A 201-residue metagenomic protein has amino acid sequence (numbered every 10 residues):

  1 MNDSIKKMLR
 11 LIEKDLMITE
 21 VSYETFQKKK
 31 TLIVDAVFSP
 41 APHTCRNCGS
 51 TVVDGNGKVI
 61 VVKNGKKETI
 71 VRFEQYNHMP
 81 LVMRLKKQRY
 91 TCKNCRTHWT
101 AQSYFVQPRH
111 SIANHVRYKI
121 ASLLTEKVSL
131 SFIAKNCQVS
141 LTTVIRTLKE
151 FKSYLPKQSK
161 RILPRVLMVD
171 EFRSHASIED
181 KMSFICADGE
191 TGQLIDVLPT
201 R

Functional and structural regions predicted by a protein language model:
M1-S103: Short, conserved DNA-binding cores of transcription-related domains
F73, V106-H110, K127: Terminal, basic amphipathic appendages of nucleotide-handling enzymes
Q102-R109, S183, V197: Extended, low-complexity cationic-aromatic segments
A113-V128: Short, amphipathic alpha-helical "recognition" segments used to contact nucleic acids or chromatin
F132-K135: Short alpha-helical "recognition helix" segments of helix-turn-helix
T143: Residues in the helix-turn-helix
R146, E150-R201: RNase H-like nuclease fold core
